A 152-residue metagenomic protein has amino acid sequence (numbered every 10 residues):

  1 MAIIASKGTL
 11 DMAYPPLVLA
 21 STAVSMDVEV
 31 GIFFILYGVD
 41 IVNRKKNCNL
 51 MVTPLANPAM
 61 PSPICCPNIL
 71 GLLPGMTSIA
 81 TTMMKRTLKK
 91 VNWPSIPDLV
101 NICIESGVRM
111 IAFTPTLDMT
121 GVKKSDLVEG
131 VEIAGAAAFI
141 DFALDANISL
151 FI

Functional and structural regions predicted by a protein language model:
I3-A13, V42-K45, T87-V91: Short, glycine-rich nucleotide/cofactor-binding loops
Y14-D27, I32: Histidine-anchored nucleotide/phosphate-binding helix
V24-S25, I104, A143-L144: Anion (oxyanion) recognition and catalysis
V30-L36, I111-T114: Short internal beta-strands
G38-V52: N-terminal beta-loop-helix "entrance" segment that forms/cooperates in small-molecule cofactor or anionic ligand
L50-L88, N92: A glycine-rich helix N-cap at a beta->alpha junction
T77-A138: A charged, amphipathic interaction segment
S149-I152: Short hydrophobic/aromatic patches at helix-to-coil boundaries
